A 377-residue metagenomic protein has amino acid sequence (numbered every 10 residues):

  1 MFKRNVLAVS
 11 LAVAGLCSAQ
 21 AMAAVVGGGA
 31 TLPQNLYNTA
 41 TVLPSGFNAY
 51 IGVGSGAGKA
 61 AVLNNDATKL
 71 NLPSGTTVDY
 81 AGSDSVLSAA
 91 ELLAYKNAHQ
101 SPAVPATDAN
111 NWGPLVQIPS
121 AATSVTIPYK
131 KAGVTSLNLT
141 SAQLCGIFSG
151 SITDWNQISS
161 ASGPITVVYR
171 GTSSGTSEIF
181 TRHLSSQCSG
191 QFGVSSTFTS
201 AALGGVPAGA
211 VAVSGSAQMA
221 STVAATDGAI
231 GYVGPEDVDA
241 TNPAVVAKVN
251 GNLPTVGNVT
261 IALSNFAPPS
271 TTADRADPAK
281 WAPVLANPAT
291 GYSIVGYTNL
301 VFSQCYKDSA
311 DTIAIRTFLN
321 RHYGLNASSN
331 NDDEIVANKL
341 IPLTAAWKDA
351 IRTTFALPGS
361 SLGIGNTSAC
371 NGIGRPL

Functional and structural regions predicted by a protein language model:
M1-A23: Gram-negative bacterial Sec-dependent N-terminal signal peptides
A24-T153, G209-A212, S216, A220-A224 (+1 more regions): N-terminal segment of the mature folded domain
A24-V25, L32, A40-V42, N156-G163 (+1 more regions): Extracellular/periplasmic juxtamembrane helices and adjacent flexible linkers that interface with membrane partners
A40-P44, D66-K69, S85, Y129-K131 (+11 more regions): Sec/Tat-exported extracytoplasmic proteins
L63-P119, C145-G146, W155-I158, Q187-V213 (+2 more regions): Surface-exposed intrinsically disordered loops and tails
N110-W112, I118-A122, N138, I158-S162 (+4 more regions): Extracellular/periplasmic catalytic domains that process cell-envelope and extracellular macromolecules
A122-K130, V134-G209, S214: Extracytoplasmic ligand-binding site segments that recognize negatively charged/polar headgroups
